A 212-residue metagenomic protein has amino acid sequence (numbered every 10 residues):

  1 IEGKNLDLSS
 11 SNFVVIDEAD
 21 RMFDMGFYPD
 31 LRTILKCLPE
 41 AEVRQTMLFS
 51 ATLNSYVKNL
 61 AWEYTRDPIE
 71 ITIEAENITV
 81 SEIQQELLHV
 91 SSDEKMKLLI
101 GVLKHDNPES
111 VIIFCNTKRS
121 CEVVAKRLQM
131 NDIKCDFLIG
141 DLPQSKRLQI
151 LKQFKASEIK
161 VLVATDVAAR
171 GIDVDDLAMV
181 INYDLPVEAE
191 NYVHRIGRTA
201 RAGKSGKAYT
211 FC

Functional and structural regions predicted by a protein language model:
I1-C212: Conserved helicase RecA-like core
